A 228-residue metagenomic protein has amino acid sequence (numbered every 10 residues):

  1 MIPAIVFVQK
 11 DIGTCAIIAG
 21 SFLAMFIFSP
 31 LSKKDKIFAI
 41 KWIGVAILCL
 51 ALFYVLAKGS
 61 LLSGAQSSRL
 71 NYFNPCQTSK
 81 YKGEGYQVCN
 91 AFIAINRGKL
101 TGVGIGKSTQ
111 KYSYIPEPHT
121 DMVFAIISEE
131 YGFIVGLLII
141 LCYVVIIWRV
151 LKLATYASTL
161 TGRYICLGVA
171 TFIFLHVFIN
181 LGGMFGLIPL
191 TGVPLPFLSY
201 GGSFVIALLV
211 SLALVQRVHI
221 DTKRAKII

Functional and structural regions predicted by a protein language model:
M1-F7, I12-G59: Hydrophobic alpha-helical segments of polytopic membrane proteins
I2-Q9, R97-T101, S128, I179 (+1 more regions): Transmembrane alpha-helix interface/packing and boundary motifs in multi-pass membrane proteins, characterized by
D11-A19, G136-I140, S203: Structural signature of hydrophobic alpha-helical transmembrane segments
L23-K34, V145-A154, V215-T222: Structural signal for the C-terminal ends of transmembrane alpha-helices and the immediately following loop
F38-V135, T161: Hydrophobic, glycine- and aromatic-enriched re-entrant/interface helices and adjoining loop segments
E130-I147: Hydrophobic alpha-helical transmembrane segments
K152-T191, L198: Loop-to-helix entry and N-terminal half of a specific, functionally important transmembrane alpha helix in multi-pass
N180-I228: A juxtamembrane structural motif centered on a specific transmembrane helix
